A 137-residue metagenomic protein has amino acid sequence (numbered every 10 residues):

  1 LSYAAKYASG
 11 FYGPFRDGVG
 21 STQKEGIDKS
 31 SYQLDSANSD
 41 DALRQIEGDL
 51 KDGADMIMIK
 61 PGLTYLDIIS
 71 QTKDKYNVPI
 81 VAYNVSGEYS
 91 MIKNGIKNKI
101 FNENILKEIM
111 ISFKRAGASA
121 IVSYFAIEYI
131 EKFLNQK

Functional and structural regions predicted by a protein language model:
L1-K137: Alpha/beta enzyme core
